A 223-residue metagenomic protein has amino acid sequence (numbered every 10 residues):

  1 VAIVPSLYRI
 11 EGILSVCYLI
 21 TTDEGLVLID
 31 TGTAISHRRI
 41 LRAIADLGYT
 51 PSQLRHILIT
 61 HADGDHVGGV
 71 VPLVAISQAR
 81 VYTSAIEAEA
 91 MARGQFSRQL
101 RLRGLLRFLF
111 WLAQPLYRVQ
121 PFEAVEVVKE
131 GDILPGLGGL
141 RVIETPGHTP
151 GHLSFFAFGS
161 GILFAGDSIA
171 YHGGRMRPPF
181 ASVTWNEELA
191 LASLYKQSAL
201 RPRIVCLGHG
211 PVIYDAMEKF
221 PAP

Functional and structural regions predicted by a protein language model:
V1-L47, S154-G166, Y171: Conserved beta-strand hairpin/beta-sheet module of binuclear metal-dependent hydrolase folds, prominently
V1-L7, F110-L116, P135-G138: Short Pro/Gly-enriched beta-strand edge/turn motifs at strand-loop
V27-I29, L58, V81, I162-F164 (+1 more regions): Residue-level marker for buried hydrophobic side chains located in beta-strands that build the well-ordered beta-sheet
A34-I35, V119, E123, I133-P135 (+2 more regions): Metallo-beta-lactamase
I35, A45-E126: Active-site HxH/HxHxD metal-binding segment of metal-dependent hydrolases
R38-I40, G68-V70, A92-R93, G174-R175 (+1 more regions): Short glycine-/acidic-enriched loop or helix-start segments at secondary-structure transitions that form or flank
